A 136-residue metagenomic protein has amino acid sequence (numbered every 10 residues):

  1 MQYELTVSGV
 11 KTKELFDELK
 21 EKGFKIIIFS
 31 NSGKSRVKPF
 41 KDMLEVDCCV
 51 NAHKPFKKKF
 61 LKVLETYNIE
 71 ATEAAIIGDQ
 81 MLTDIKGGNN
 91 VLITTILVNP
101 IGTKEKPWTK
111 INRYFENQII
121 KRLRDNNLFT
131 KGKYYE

Functional and structural regions predicted by a protein language model:
M1-I76, Q80-E136: Asp-based, Mg2+/Mn2+-dependent phosphohydrolase catalytic module
